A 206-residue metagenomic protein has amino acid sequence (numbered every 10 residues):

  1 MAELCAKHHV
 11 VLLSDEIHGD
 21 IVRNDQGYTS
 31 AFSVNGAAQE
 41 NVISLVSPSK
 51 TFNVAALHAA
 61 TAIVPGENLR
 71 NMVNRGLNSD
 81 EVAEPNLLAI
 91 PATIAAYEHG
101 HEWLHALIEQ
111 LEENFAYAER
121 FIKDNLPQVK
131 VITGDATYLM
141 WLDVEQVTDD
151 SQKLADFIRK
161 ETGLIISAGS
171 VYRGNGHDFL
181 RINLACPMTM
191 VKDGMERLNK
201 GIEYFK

Functional and structural regions predicted by a protein language model:
M1-H9, H18-V54: Active-site pre-lysine segment of PLP-dependent enzymes
V10, V42, V129, L164: Short, conserved active-site loop motifs that form the nucleotide-linked donor/cofactor pocket
L12-S14, I166-A168: Hydrophobic residues in well-ordered beta-strands that form the structural core
S14, I108, F115, M195: Short amphipathic alpha-helical/adjacent loop interface patches that line ligand and macromolecule-binding sites
G36-E112: Conserved core segment of the aminotransferase class I/II
I94, Q110-E119, V131-V144, G176: Conserved glycine-rich beta-strand-loop-beta hairpin in the small C-terminal domain of fold type I
F157-I166, Y172-K206: PLP-dependent enzyme catalytic core of the Aspartate aminotransferase-like
